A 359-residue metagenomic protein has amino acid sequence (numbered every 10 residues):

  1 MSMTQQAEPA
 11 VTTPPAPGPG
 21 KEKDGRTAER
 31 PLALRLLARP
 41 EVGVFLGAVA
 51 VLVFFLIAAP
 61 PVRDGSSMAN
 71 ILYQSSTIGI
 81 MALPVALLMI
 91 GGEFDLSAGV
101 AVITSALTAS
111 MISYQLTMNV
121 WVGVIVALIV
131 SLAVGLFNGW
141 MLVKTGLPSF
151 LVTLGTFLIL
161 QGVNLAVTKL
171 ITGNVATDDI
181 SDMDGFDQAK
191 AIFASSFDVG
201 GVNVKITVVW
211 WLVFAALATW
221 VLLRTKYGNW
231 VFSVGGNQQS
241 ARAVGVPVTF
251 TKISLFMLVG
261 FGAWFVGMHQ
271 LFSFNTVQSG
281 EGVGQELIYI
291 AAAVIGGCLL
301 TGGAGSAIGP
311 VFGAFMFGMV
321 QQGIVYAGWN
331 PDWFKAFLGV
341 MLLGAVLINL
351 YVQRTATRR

Functional and structural regions predicted by a protein language model:
M1-V53, G236, A243-F250, V320 (+1 more regions): Cytosolic-side transmembrane-helix boundaries in multi-pass membrane proteins
A33-E41, G65-L72, L116-V122, I192-V209 (+2 more regions): Interfacial loop-to-helix junctions that mark the boundaries of transmembrane helices in multi-pass membrane
V44-L56, V85, L160-N164, W210-W220 (+4 more regions): Hydrophobic core segments of alpha-helical transmembrane domains in multi-pass membrane transport and ion-translocation
V49-L116, W140-L147, A293-I308, V340: Single transmembrane alpha-helix segments in multi-pass membrane proteins
T117-L158, F312-G313: Alpha-helical transmembrane segments within multi-pass membrane transporters and channels
M118-A127, L132-N138, V199-V277: Helix-loop-helix "hairpin" substructures at the membrane interface of multi-pass membrane proteins
F150-T225, T251-S254, F274-G282, T357-R359: Transmembrane helix-bundle core of multi-pass membrane transporters and related energy-transducing complexes
A263-W264, S273-G339: Transmembrane alpha-helical segments in multi-pass inner-membrane proteins
